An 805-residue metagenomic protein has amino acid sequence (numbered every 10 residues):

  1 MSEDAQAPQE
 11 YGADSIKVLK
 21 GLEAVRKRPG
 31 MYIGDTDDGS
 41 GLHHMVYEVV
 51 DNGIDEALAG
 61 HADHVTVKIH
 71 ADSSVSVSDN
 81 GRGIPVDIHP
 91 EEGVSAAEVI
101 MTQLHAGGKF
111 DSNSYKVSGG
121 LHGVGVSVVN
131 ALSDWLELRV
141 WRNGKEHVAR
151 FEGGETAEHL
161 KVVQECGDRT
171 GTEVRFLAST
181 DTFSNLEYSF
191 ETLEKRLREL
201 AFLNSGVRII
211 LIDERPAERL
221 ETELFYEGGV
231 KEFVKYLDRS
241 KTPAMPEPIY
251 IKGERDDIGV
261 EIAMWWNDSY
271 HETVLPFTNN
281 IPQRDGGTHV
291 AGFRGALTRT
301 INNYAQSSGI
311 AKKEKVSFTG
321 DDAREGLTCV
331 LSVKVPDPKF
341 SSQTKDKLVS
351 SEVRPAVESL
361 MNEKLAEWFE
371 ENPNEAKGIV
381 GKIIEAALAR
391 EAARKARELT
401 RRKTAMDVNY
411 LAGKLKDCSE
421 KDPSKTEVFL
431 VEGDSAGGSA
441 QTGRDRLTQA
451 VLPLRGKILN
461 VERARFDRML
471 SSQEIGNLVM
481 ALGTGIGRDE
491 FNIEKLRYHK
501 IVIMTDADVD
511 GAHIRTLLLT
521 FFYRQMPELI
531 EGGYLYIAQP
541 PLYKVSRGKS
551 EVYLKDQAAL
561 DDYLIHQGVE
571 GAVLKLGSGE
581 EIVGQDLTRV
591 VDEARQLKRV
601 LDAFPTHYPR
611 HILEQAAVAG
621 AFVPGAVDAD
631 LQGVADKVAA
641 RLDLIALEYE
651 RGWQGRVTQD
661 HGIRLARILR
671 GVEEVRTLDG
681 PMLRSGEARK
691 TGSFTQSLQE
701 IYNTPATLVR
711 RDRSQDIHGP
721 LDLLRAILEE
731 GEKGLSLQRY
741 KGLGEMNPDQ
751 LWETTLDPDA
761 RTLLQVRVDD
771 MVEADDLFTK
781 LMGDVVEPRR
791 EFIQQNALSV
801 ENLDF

Functional and structural regions predicted by a protein language model:
M1-F805: Conserved phosphate-chemistry cores used by DNA topoisomerases
